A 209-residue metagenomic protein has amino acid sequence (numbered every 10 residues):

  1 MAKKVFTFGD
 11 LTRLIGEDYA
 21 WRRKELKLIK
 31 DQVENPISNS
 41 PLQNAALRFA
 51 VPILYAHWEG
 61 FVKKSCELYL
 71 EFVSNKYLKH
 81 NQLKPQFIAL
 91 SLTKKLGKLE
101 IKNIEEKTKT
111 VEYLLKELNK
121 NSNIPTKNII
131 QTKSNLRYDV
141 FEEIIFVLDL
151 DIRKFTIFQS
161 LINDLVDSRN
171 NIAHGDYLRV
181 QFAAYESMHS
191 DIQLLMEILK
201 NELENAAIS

Functional and structural regions predicted by a protein language model:
M1-F49, H80-Q86: Charged alpha-helical initiation segments
G9, R13, P41-P52, T156-N163 (+2 more regions): Short, solvent-exposed segments of well-ordered alpha helices
G16, R23, V51, Y55 (+6 more regions): Generic structural concept
Y19, Q131-N171, F182-S209: Amphipathic, Lys/Arg-enriched alpha-helical patches that create a basic surface for binding polyanionic ligands
L26-I37, I172, D176-R179, A206: Secondary-structure edge/capping motif, primarily at the C-terminal ends of alpha-helices and the immediately following
L28, A56, G60-L68, N171 (+2 more regions): Amphipathic alpha-helical interaction surfaces
P36, K64, L68, F72 (+3 more regions): Short, polar/charged, Gly/Pro-enriched helix-capping and turn/loop motifs at alpha-helix termini and inter-helix linkers
I53-L54, F61-R153: Helix-loop junctions and short alpha-helical segments
